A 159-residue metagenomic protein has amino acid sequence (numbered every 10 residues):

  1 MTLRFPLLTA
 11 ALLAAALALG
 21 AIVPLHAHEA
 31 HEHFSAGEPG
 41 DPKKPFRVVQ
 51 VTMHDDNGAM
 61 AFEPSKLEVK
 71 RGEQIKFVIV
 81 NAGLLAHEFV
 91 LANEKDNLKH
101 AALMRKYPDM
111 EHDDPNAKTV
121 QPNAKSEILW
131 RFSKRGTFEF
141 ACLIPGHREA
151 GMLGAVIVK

Functional and structural regions predicted by a protein language model:
T2-M53: Extracytoplasmic entry segments of secretory-pathway proteins
H28, D114-K159: Extracellular/periplasmic metallocenter environments
K43-Q74: N-terminal edge beta-strand
R47, E73, L85, N116 (+1 more regions): Residues that flank catalytic or metal-binding motifs in active/ligand-binding sites
A59, R105-D114: Short beta-strand and strand-turn-strand segments in soluble, beta-rich domains
P64-L91, S126-K134, V158: Beta-strand cores of secreted/periplasmic/IMS beta-sandwich domains, seen most often in copper-related folds
V90-N97, I144: Short, compositionally biased
K95-K106: Short aromatic-acidic-glycine turn motif
